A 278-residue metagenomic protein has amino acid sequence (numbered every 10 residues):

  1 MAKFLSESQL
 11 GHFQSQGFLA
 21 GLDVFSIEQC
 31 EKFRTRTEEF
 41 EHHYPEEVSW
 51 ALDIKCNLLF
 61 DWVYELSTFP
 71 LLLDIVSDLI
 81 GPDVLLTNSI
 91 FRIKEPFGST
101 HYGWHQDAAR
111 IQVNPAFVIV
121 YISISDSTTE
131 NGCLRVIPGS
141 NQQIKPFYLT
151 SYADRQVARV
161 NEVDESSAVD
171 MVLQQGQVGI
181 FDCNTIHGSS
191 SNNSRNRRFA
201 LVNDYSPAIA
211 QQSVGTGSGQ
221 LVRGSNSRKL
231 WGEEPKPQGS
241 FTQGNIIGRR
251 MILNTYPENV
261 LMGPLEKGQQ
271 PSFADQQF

Functional and structural regions predicted by a protein language model:
M1-V113, G232: Non-heme Fe(II)-dependent double-stranded beta-helix
A2, F18-A20, V24, I119-S123 (+3 more regions): Conserved hydrophobic/aromatic beta-strand scaffold that supports enzyme active sites
S26-I27, R92-K94, A109, S127-T129 (+3 more regions): Short, solvent-exposed loop/turn segments at secondary-structure junctions
H43, T185, S190-F278: Non-heme Fe(II)/2-oxoglutarate
H105, Q112-T129, V172, D204-P207: Short, conserved beta-strand element in jelly-roll/cupin
Q106, A153-E165, R197, G215-V222: Short, surface-exposed loop/helix-turn segments at secondary-structure junctions that function as lids/hinges flanking
T129-S190, A210: Double-stranded beta-helix
